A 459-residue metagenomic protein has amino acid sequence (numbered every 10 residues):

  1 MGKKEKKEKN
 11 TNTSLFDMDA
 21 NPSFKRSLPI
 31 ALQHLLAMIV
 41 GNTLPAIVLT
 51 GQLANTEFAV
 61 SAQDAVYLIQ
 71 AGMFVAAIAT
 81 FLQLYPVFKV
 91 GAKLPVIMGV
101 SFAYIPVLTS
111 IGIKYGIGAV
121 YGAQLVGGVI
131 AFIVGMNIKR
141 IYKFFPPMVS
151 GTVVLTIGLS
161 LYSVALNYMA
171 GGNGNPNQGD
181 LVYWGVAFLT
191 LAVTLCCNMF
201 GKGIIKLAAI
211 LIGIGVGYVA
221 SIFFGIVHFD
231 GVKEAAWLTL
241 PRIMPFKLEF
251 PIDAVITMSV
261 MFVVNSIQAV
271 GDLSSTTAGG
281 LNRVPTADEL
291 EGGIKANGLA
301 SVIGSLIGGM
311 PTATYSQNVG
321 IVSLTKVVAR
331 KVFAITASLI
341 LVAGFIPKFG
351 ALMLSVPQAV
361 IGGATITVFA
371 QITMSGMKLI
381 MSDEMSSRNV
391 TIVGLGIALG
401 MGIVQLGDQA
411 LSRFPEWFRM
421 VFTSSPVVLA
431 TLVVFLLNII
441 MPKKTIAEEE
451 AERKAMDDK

Functional and structural regions predicted by a protein language model:
M1-P29, D230-R242, A278-P285, G293 (+1 more regions): Intrinsically disordered, low-complexity non-transmembrane regions of multi-pass membrane transporters
M1-P95, A103-I111: N-terminal signal-anchor module of multipass membrane proteins
E5-N12, V40-A46, T50, T190-F200 (+6 more regions): Juxtamembrane interface elements at the cytosolic ends of transmembrane helices in multi-pass membrane proteins
P22-P29, G51-D64, T80-V90, S110-A119 (+7 more regions): Short juxtamembrane and helix-loop transition motifs at transmembrane-helix boundaries in membrane proteins
K25-G41, G179-L191, A208-A209, F224 (+2 more regions): Hydrophobic, membrane-embedded alpha-helices of multi-pass small-molecule transporters
T50-G91, S259-R330, M456-D457: Membrane-embedded helical hairpins/re-entrant loop segments and their flanking transmembrane helices within multi-pass
Y67-L68, K89-A103, K143-T152, I205-L211 (+3 more regions): Short, non-helical or kinked segments that cap or interrupt transmembrane helices
I111-D230, A337, V342-E450: Membrane-embedded alpha-helical modules
